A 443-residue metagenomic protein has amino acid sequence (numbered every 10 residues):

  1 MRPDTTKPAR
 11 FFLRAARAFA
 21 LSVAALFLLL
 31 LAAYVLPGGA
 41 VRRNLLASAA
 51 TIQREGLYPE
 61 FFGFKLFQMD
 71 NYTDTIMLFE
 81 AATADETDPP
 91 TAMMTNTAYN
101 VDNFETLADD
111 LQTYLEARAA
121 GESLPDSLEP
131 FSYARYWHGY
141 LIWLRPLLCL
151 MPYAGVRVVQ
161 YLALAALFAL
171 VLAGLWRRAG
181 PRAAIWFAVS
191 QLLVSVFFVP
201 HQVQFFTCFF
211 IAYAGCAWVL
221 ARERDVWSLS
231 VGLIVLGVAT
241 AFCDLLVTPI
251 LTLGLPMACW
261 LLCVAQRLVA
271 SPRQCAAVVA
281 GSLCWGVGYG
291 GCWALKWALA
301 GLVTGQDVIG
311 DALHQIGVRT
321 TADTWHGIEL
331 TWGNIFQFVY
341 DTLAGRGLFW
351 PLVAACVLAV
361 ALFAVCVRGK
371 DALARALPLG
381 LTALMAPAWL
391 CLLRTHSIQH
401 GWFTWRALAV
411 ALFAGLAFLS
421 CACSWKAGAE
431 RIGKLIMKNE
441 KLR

Functional and structural regions predicted by a protein language model:
M1-R10, V219-L229, L262-Q274, V365-K370 (+1 more regions): Membrane-interface junctions at the ends of membrane-embedded or membrane-associated helices
I142, A188-I211, L236-F242: Aromatic- and kink-enriched transmembrane "portal" helix at the membrane-lumen/periplasm boundary that abuts
I142-Q160: Juxtamembrane segments of multi-pass membrane glycosylation machinery that transfer sugars from lipid-linked donors
Y161-I185: Transmembrane-helix motifs of polytopic, lipid-linked glycan transferases
S230-P256, A277-G291: Membrane-interface alpha helices of multi-pass inner-membrane proteins
C275-A359: Membrane-lumen/periplasm interface segments of specific transmembrane helices in polyprenyl phosphate-linked
A361-L384: Membrane-interface helix-loop-helix junctions at transmembrane boundaries of multi-pass membrane enzymes, predominantly
Q399-A422: Hydrophobic/aromatic-rich transmembrane helices and adjacent perimembrane loops
